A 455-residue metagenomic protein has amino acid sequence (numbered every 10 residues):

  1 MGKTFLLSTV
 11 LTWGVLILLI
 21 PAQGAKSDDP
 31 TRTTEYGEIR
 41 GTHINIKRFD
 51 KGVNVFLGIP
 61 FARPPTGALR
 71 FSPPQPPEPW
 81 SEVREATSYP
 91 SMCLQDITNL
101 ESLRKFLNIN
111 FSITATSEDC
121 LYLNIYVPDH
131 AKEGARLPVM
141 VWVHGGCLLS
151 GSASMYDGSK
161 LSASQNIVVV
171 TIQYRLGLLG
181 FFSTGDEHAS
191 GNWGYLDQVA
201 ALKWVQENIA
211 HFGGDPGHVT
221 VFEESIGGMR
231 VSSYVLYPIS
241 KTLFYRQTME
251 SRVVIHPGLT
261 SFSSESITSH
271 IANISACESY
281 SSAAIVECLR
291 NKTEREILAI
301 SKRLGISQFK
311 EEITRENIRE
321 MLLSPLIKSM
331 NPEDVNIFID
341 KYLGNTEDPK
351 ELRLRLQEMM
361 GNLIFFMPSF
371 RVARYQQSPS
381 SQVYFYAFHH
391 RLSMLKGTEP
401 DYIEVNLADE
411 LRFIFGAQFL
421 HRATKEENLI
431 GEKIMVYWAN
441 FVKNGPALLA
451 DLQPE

Functional and structural regions predicted by a protein language model:
G2-K3, S8, W13-Y195, P216 (+2 more regions): Non-catalytic accessory segments of hydrolases
C120, A189-H211, S263-N273: Alpha/beta-hydrolase active-site loop
V127-A135, E207-D215, P238-T242, N345-D348 (+3 more regions): Surface-exposed acidic, glycine-flexible loop patches that form ligand/cofactor-binding and adhesion interfaces
Y174-G177, R252-V253, H389: Short beta-to-alpha linker loops that shape the active-site pocket of alpha/beta-hydrolase fold enzymes
W193, F212-S225: Alpha/beta-hydrolase fold nucleophile elbow
G228-S240: Short glycine-enriched nucleophile-adjacent loop and the immediately C-terminal alpha-helix near the catalytic center
K241-V254: A conserved short beta-strand
V254-I255, C288-N428, Y437, N444: Substrate-gating cap/lid region and adjacent catalytic-acid/histidine neighborhood within extracellular/lumenal
